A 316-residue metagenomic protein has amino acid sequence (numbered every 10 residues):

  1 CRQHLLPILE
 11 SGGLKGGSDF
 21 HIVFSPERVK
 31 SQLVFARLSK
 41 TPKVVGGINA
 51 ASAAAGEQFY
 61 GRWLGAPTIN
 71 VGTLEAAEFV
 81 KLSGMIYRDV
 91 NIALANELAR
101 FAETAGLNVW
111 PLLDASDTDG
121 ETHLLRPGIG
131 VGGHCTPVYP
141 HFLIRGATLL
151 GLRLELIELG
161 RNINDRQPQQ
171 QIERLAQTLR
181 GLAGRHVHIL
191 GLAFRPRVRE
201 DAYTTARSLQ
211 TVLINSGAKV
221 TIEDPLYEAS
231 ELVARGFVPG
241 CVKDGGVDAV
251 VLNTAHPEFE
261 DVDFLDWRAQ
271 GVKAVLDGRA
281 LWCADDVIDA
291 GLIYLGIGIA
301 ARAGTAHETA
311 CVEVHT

Functional and structural regions predicted by a protein language model:
C1-T316: Structural/interface elements that position substrates and couple domains in central-metabolism enzymes
